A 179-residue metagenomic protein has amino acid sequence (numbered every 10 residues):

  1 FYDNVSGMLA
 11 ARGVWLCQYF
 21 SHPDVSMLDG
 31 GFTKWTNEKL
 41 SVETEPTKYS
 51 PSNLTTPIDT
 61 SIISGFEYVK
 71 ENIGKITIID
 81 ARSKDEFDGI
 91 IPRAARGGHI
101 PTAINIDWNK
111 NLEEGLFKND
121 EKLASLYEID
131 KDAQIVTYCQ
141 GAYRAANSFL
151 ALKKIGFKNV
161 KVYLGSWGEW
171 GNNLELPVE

Functional and structural regions predicted by a protein language model:
F1-Y2, Q134-T137: A short, small-residue-rich loop immediately preceding and capping a beta-strand
F1-Y68, Y143-V160, S166: Thiolate-centered catalytic microenvironments shared by cysteine-dependent enzyme domains
V5, R82, N109: Anionic group-transfer/hydrolysis microenvironments
F32-P101, E175-E179: Active-site neighborhoods of enzymes that stabilize oxyanions during catalysis
W35-E38, E113-F117, W170-N173: Short, charged, surface-exposed secondary-structure boundary motifs
G74-I79, K131-Q134, K158: Short coil/turn segments at beta-strand junctions that form active-site/ligand-binding loops
I104-I135: Helix-loop module immediately N-terminal to the HCX5R catalytic loop in PTP-like cysteine phosphatase domains
K161-E179: Cysteine-dependent PTP/DSP-like catalytic domain, specifically the C-terminal lobe
